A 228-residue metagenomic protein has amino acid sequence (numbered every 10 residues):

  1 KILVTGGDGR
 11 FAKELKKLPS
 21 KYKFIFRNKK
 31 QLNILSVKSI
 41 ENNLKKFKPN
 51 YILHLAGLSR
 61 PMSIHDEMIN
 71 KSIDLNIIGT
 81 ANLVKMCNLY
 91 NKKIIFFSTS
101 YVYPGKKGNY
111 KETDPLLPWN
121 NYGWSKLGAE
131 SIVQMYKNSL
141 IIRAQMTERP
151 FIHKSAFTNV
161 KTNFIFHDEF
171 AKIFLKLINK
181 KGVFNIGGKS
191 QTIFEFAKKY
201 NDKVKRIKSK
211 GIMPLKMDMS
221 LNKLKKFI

Functional and structural regions predicted by a protein language model:
K1-K21: N-terminal Rossmann NAD(P)H-binding glycine-rich loop of SDR-like oxidoreductase domains
K23-N43: Adenosine-cofactor binding site in Rossmann-like domains, unifying the SAM/SAH pocket of S-adenosylmethionine-dependent
L35, E67, K71-N82, L116 (+2 more regions): Glycine-rich NAD(P)-binding loop of the Rossmann-fold in SDR/ketoreductase-type enzymes
V37-L75, M86: NAD(P)H-binding glycine-rich loop region in Rossmannoid oxidoreductase-like domains and their noncatalytic homologs
A81-L117: Conserved Rossmann-fold NAD(P)-dependent oxidoreductase catalytic core, especially the SDR/UDP-sugar
L117-Q145: Active-site Tyr-X1-5-Lys
A144, F151-N179: Substrate-positioning beta->alpha
I173-K216: Mid/C-terminal beta-alpha module of Rossmann-like enzyme folds, strongest in SDR-family dehydrogenases/epimerases
